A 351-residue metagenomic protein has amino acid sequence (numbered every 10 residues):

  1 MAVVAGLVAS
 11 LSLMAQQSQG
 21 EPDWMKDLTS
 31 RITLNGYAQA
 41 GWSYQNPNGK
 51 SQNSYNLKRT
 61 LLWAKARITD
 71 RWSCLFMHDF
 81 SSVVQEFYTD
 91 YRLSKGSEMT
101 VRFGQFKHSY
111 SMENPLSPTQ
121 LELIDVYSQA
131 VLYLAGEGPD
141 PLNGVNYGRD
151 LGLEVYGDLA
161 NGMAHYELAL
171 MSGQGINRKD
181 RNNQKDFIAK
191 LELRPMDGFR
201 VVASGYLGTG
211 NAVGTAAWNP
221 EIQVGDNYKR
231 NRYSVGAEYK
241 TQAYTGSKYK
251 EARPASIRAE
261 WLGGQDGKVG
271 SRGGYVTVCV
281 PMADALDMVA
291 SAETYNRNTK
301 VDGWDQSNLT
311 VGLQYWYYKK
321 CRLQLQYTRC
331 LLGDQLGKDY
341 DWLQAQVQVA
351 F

Functional and structural regions predicted by a protein language model:
M1-G20: Cleavable N-terminal export/targeting peptides
Q16, T29-R31, A216, Y233: Feature marks flexible
G20-G173, R181-F187, E192-V201, L207 (+4 more regions): Outer membrane beta-barrel
N46-K50, T69, L75, F87-S94 (+4 more regions): Outer-membrane beta-barrel pore domains
A169-R178, V213-E221: Active-site-proximal beta-alpha loop/turn segments in soluble metabolic enzymes
K179-D180, K248: Short histidine-centered beta-strand/loop micro-motifs that create catalytic or ligand/metal-coordination sites
